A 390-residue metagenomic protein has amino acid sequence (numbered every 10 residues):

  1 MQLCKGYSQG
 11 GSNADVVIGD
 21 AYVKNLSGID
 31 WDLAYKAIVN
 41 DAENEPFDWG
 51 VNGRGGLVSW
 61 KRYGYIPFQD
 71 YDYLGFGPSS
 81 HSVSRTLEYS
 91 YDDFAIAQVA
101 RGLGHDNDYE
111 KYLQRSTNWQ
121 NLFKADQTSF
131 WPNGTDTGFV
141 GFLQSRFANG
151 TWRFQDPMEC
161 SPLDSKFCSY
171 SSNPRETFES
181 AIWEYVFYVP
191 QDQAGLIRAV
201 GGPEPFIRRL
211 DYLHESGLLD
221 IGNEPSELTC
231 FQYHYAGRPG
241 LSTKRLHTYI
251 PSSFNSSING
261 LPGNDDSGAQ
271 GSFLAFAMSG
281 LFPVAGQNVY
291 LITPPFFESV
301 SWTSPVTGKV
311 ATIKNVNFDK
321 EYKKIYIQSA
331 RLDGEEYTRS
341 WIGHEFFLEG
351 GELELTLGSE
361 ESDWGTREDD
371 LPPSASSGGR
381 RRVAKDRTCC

Functional and structural regions predicted by a protein language model:
M1: Active-site-surrounding "flap" and adjacent substrate/cofactor-binding loops of secreted or lumenal enzymes, prototyped
K5-Q9: Active-site lumenal/periplasmic loops and adjacent helix-entry segments of GT-C-fold, multi-pass membrane
G11, D15, N25-T312, N317 (+2 more regions): Active-site core of glycosidic bond-cleaving carbohydrate-active enzymes
I18: Active-site and NAD+-binding cores of ADP-ribose-processing enzymes
A21-V23: Short helix-perturbing small/polar motifs within transmembrane alpha-helices
N255, I292-C390: Beta-rich accessory regions
